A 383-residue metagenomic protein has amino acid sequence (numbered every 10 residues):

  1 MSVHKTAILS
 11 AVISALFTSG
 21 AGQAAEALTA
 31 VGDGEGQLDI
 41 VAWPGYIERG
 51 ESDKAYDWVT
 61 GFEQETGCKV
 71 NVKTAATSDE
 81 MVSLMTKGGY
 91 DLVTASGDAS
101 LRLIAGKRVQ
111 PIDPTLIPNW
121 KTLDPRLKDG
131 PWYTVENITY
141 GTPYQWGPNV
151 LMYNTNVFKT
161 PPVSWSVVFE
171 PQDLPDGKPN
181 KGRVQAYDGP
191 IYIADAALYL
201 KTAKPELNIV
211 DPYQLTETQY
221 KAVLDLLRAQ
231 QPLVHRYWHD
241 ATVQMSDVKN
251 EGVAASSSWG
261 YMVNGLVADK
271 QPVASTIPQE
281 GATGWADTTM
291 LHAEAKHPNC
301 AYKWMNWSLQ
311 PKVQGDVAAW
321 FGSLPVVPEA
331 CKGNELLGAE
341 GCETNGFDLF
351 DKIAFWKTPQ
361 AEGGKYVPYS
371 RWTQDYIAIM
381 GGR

Functional and structural regions predicted by a protein language model:
A25-L103: Early extracytoplasmic/lumenal segment of secretory-pathway proteins
E48-K54, T94, A99-V243: Extracytoplasmic ligand-binding site segments that recognize negatively charged/polar headgroups
D91-A95, Y237, A254-W259, A274-S275: Paired acidic/hydrophobic, glycine-rich loop segments that form the ligand-binding mouth/hinge of periplasmic-binding
A99-R102, S256-P272: A ligand-binding cleft/hinge motif common to bilobed small-molecule-binding domains
T122, K221-Q230, D269-A293: Periplasmic-binding protein-like
M152-V157, L198-K201, W285-H297, D316: A bilobed periplasmic-binding-protein/Venus flytrap-type ligand-binding module shared by bacterial periplasmic
H292-W356: Mature extracytoplasmic/periplasmic domains
K352-R383: Conserved C-terminal helix/tail region of periplasmic/extracytoplasmic solute-binding proteins
